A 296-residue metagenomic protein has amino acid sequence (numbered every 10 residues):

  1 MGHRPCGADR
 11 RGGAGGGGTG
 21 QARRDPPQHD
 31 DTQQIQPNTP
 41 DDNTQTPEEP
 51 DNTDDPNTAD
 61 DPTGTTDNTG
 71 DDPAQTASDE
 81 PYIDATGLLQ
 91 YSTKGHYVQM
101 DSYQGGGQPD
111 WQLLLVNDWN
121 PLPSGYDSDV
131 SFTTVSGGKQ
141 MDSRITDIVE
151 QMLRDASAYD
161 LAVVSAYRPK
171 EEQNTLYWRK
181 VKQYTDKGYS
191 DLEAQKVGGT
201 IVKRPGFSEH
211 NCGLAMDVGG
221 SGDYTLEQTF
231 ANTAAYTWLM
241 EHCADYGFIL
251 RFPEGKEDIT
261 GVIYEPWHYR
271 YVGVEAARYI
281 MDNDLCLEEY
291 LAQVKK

Functional and structural regions predicted by a protein language model:
G2-K296: Extracytoplasmic cell-surface/polysaccharide-interacting catalytic and binding patches
